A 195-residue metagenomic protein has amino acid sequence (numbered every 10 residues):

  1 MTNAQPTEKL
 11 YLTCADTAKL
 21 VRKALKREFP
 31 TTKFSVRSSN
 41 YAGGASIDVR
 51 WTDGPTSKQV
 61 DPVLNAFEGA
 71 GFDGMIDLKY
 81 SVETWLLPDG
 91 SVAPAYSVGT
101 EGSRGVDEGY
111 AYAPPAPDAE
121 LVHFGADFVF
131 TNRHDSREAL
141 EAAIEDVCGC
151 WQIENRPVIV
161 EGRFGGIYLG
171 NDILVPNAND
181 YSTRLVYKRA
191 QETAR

Functional and structural regions predicted by a protein language model:
M1-R195: Intrinsic low-complexity, intrinsically disordered or marginally ordered coil/linker segments
